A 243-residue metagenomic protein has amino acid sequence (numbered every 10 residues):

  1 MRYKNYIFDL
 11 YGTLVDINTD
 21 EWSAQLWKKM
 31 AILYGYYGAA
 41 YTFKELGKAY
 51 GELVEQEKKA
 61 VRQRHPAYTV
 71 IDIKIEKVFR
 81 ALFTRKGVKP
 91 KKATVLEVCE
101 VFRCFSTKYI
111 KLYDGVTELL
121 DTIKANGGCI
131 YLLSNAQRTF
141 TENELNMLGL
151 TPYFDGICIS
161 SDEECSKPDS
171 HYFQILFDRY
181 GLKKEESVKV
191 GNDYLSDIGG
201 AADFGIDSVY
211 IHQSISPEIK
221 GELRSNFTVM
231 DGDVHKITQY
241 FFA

Functional and structural regions predicted by a protein language model:
M1-Y6, D16-D20, Y37-K44, A93-V95 (+4 more regions): Asp-based, Mg2+/Mn2+-dependent phosphohydrolase catalytic module
D9: Short, acidic, Ser/Thr-enriched surface-loop or helix-capping motifs
E21-Y34: Basic, amphipathic juxtamembrane/active-site segments that coordinate anionic phosphate or diphosphate groups
A31, K44-E100: A metal-dependent, Asp-based hydrolase signature
G35-Y36, Y68-T69, S106: A short acidic, glycine-rich active-site loop that binds or catalyzes chemistry on phosphate/adenosine moieties
V101-I110: Surface-exposed cleft-lining segments at the edges of enzyme active sites
L112-V116: A short, well-structured juxtamembrane/interface segment
